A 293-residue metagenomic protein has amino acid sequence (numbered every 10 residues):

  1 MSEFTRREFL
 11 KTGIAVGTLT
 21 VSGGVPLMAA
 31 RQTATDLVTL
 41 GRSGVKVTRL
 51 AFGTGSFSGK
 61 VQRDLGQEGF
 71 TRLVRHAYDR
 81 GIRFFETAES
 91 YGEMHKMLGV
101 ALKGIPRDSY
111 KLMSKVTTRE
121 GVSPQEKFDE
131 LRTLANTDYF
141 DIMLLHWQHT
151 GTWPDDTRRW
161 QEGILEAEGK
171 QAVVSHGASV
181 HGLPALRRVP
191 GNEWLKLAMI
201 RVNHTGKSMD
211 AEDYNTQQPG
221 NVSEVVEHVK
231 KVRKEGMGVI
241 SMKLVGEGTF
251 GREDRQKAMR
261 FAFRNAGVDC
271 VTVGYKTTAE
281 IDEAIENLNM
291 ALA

Functional and structural regions predicted by a protein language model:
S2-S109, H204, F261, N265: N-terminal binding-site loop/beta-alpha segment at the start of enzyme catalytic domains that lines or forms
T33-V38, H95-K96, P124-L131, L183-P184 (+1 more regions): Alpha-helical scaffolding within the catalytic cores of extracellular/periplasmic polymer-degrading hydrolases
L40, F52, F85, L98 (+5 more regions): Conserved, mostly hydrophobic/aromatic
R42-G44, G99-R107, L131-T137, P190-E193 (+1 more regions): Acidic (Asp/Glu)-rich catalytic clusters
S56-Q67, S114-V122, F250-G251: Active-site mouth loops of central-metabolism enzymes
D64-H76, G121-L134, G182-R187, D254-M259: Short, acidic/polar
A135-G151: Active-site groove signature of glycoside hydrolases
W147-A293: Beta/alpha (TIM)-barrel catalytic core signal, keyed to glycine-rich beta->alpha loops juxtaposed to Asp/Glu that bind
